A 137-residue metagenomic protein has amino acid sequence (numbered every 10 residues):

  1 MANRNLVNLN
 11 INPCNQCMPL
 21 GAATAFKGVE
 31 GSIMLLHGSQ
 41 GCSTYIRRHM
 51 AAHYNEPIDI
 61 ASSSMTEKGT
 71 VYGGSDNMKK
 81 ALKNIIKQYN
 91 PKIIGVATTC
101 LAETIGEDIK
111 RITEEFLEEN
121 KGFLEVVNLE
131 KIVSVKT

Functional and structural regions predicted by a protein language model:
M1-T137: An N-terminal assembly and electron-transfer interface module characteristic of large anaerobic redox and radical
